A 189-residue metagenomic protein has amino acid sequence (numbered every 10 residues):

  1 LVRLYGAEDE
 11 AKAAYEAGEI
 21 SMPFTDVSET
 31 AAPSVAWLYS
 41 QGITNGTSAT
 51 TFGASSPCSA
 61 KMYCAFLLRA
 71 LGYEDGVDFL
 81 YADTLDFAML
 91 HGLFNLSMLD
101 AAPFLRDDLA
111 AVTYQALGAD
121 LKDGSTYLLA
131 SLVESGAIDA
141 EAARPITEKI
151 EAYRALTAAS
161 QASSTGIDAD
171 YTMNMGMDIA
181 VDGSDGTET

Functional and structural regions predicted by a protein language model:
V2-A31, Q41-K61, L67-P103, L117-D168: Feature responds to low-complexity, polar/acidic, surface-exposed segments characteristic of secreted/exported proteins
T113-Y114, E188-T189: Flexible glycine-rich surface loops and low-complexity tracts that mediate binding to linear polymers
S160-E188: Subset-of-secretome marker
